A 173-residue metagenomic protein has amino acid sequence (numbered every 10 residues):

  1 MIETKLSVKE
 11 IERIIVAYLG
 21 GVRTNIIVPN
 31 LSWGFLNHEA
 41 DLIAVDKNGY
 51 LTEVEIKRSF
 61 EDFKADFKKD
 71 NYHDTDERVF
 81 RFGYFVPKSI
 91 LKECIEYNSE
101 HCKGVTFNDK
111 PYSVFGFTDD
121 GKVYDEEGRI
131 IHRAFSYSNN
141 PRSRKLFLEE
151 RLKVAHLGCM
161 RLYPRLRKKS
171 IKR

Functional and structural regions predicted by a protein language model:
I2-K5, K9-Y18, S99-R173: Non-catalytic C-terminal interaction segments of nucleic acid-processing enzymes
E12, E53-E55: Acidic-residue sensor for enzyme active/binding pockets
L19-F35: A short acidic/basic microdomain associated with nuclease active sites
L31-W33, A44-D46, R58-F60: Short, flexible loop/turn elements at secondary-structure junctions
F35-N37, F107-N108: Short solvent-exposed loop/turn micro-motifs enriched in small/polar/acidic residues
L36, A40-E53: Active-site beta-strand-loop-beta-strand hairpin of nuclease catalytic cores that positions key catalytic residues
K57-T118: Catalytic cores of nucleic-acid endonucleases
